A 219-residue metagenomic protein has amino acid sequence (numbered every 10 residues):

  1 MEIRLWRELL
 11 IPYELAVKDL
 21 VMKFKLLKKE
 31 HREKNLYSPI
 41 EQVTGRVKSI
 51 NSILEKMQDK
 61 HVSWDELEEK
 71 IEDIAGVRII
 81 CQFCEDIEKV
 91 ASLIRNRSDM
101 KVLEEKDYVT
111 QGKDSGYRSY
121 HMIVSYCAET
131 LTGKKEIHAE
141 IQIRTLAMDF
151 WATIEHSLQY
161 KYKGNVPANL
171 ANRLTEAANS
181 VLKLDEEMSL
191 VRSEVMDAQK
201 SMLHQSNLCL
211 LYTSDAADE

Functional and structural regions predicted by a protein language model:
M1-K56: Intrinsically disordered, low-complexity polar/charged tails and linkers
L9-P12, D19, A178-A198, M202 (+1 more regions): Contiguous, amphipathic alpha-helical segments that mediate oligomerization or scaffolding in large protein assemblies
K23-E30, K60, R97-M100, S157 (+2 more regions): Conserved, well-folded catalytic cores of nucleic-acid-processing and energy-transducing macromolecular machines
R32-E33, S63-I71, Q111: Short, flexible, solvent-exposed loop/turn segments with mixed acidic/basic and small polar residues
I53-L67: Short amphipathic beta-strand starts and helix->beta connectors
E68, C81-M188: Long beta-strand-rich cores associated with HINT superfamily self-processing modules
A75-I80: Terminal, regulation- and interaction-focused segments at domain boundaries
Y212-E219: Conserved small/polar residues in nucleotide/adenosyl-binding loops
